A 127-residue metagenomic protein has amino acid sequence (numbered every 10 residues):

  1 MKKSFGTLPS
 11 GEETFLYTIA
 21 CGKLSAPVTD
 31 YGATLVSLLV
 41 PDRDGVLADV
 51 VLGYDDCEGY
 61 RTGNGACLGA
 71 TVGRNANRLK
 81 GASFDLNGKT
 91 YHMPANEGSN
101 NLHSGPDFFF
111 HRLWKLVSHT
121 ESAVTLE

Functional and structural regions predicted by a protein language model:
M1-E127: Surface-exposed acidic/polar loop and edge beta-strand patches at domain peripheries
